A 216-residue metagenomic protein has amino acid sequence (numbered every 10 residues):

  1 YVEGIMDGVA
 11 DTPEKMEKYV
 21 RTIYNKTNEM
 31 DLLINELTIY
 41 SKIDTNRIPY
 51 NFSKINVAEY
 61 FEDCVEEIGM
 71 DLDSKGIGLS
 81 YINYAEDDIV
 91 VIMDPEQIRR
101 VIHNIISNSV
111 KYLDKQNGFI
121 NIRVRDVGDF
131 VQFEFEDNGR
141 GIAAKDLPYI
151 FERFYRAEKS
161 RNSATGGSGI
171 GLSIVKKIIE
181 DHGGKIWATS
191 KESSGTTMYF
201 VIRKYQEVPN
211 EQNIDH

Functional and structural regions predicted by a protein language model:
N25-M30: Short alpha-helical segment of the dimerization/phosphotransfer core of two-component systems
T45-Y50, V90-M93: Conserved micro-motifs of the catalytic ATP-binding
N51-G69: A conserved beta-strand-to-alpha-helix junction within the catalytic ATP-binding
N51-K54, D73, G78-I89: Conserved catalytic submotifs in the C-terminal HATPase_c
S109-V110: Short helix-loop "hinge" at the ATP-lid/N-box region of the Bergerat-fold HATPase_c
I142-R156, D215: Short conserved segment of the HATPase_c
G183-G184: Conserved glycine-rich
